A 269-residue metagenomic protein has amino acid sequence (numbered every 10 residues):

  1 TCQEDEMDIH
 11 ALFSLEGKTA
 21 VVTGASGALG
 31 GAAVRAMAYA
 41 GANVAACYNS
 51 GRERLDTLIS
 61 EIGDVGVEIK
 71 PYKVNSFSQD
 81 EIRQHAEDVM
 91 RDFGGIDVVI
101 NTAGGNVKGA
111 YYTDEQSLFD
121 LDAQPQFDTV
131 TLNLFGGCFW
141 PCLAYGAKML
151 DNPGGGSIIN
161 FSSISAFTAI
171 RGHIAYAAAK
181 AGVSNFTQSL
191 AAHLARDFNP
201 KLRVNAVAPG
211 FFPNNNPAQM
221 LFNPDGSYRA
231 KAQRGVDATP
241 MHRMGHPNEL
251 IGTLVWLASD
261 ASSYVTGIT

Functional and structural regions predicted by a protein language model:
A11, D56, D114-Q116, F198 (+2 more regions): A glycine/serine/threonine-rich, flexible loop-to-helix segment that serves as the NAD(P) cofactor-binding "lid"
T19, S26-G27: Conserved glycine-rich cofactor-binding loop
A40-T57: Conserved glycine-rich Rossmann-like NAD(P)H-binding loop of the short-chain dehydrogenase/reductase
F119-F139, I159, Y176, V183 (+2 more regions): Catalytic Tyr-X3-Lys loop
C142, A179, T187: Active-site helix of classical SDR
S163: Residue(s) in the substrate-gating loop at a strand-loop-helix junction that position the organic substrate next
F198-R203, V265-G267: Short, small/polar-rich loop/turn modules that mediate ligand/substrate recognition or access, typified
R243-T269: C-terminal substrate-recognition "lid" of short-chain dehydrogenase/reductases
